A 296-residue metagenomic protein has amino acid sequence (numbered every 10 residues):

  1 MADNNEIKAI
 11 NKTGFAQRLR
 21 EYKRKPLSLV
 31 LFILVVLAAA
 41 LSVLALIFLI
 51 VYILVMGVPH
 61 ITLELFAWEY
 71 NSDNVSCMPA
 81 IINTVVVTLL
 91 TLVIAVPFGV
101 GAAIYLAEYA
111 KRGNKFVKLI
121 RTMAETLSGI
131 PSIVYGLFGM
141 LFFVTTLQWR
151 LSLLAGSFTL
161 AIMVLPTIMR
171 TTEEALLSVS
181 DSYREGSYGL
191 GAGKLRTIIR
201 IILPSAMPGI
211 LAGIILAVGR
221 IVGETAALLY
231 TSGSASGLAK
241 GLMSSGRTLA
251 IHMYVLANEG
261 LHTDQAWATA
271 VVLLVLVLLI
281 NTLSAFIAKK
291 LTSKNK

Functional and structural regions predicted by a protein language model:
G14-L37, V51-T91, G113, V255-D264: Periplasmic/extracellular loop-to-transmembrane helix junction in inner-membrane transport proteins
D73, L228-L274: Interhelical loop and adjacent transmembrane-helix boundary motif in polytopic membrane transport permeases
I82, V86-I94, F98, A102 (+4 more regions): Hydrophobic alpha-helical transmembrane segments of multipass integral membrane proteins, especially permease/channel
T91-A124, L137, A285-S293: Transmembrane-helix boundary motif in ABC transporter permease subunits
L92, T171, K194-Y230: Transmembrane alpha-helices
A110-F116, R121, D181-A212: Amphipathic cytosolic juxtamembrane alpha-helices at the membrane-cytosol interface of multi-pass membrane transporters
E125-A161: Generic hydrophobic transmembrane alpha-helix motif, especially the helices
L177, I215, V255-K296: C-terminal transmembrane helix and the adjacent membrane-cytosol boundary/short C-terminal tail of inner/organellar
